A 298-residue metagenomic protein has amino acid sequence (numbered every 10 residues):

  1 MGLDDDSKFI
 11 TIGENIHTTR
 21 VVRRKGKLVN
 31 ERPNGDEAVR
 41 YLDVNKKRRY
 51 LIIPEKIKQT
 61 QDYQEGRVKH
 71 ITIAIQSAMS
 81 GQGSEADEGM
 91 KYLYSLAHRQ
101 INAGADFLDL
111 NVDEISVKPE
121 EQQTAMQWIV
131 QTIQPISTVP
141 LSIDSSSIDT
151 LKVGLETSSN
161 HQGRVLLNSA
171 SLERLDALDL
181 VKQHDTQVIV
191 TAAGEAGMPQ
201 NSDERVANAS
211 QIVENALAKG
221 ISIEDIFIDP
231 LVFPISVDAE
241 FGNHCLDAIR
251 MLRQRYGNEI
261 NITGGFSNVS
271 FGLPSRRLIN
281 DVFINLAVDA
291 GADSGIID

Functional and structural regions predicted by a protein language model:
M1-F227, F233-D298: Domain-level signal for soluble alpha/beta catalytic cores
